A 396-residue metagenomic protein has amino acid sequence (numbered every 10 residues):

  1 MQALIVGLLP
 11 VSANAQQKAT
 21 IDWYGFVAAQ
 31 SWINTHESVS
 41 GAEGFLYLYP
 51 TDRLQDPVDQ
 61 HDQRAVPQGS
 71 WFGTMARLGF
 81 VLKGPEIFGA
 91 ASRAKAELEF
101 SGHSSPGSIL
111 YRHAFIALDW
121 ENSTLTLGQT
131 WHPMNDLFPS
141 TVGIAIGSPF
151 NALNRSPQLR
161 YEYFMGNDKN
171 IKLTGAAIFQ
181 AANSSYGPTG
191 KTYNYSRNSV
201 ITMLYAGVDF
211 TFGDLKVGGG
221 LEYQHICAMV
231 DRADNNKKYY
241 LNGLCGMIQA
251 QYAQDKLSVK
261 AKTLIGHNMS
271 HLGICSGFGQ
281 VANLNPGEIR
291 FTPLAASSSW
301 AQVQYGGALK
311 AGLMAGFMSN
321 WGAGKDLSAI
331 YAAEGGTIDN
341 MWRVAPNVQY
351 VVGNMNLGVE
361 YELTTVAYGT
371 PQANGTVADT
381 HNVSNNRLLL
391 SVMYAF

Functional and structural regions predicted by a protein language model:
M1-Q16: Bacterial Sec-dependent N-terminal signal peptides
Q17-E43, Y47, R53-N183, V200 (+4 more regions): Outer membrane beta-barrel
E37-A42, P106-Y111, L137-A145, S184-S196 (+6 more regions): Outer-membrane beta-barrel translocator domains and adjoining extracellular loop/strand segments of Gram-negative
A65-G73, P106-S108, N151-L153, S196-I201 (+6 more regions): Short sequence motifs at beta-strands and strand-loop junctions characteristic of Gram-negative outer-membrane
T211-T337, W342: Detector for outer-membrane/organellar transmembrane beta-barrel domains, recognizing the amphipathic beta-strand
S299-A301, A311, M341-L357, L390: Conserved C-terminal beta-signal and adjacent last beta-strands/turns of outer-membrane beta-barrel proteins
Y350-V352, T380-F396: Outer-membrane beta-barrel "beta-signal"
N354-N356, E362-N374: C-terminal beta-signal and adjacent terminal beta-strands/loops of Gram-negative outer-membrane beta-barrel proteins
